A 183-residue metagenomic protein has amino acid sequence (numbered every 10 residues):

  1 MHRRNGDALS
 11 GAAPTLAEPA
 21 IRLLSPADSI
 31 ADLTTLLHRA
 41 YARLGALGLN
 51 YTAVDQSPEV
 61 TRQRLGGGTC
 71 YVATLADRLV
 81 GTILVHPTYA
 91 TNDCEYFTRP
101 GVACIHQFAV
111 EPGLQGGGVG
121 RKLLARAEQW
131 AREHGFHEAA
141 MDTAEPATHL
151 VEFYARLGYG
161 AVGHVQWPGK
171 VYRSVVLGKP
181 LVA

Functional and structural regions predicted by a protein language model:
A20-T35: A short beta-loop-alpha structural element at the N-terminal edge of CoA-dependent acyl/N-acetyltransferase catalytic
T34, H38-Q63: Conserved GNAT-fold acetyl-CoA-binding loop/helix
V72, R78-P87, C104, A109: Conserved beta-strand in the GNAT
T88-I105, Q115, H137, V171: A conserved beta-turn-beta hairpin within the catalytic core of GNAT-like acetyltransferases that forms part
F108-Q115, A144: A short, internal acetyl-CoA/4′-phosphopantetheine-binding micro-motif in the GNAT/acyltransferase core
K122-E138: Conserved acyl-CoA
A140-V151, W167-V171: Conserved beta-strand-loop-alpha-helix junction that forms the acyl-donor binding cleft
Y154-H164: Conserved acetyl-CoA-binding loop of GNAT-fold acetyltransferases
